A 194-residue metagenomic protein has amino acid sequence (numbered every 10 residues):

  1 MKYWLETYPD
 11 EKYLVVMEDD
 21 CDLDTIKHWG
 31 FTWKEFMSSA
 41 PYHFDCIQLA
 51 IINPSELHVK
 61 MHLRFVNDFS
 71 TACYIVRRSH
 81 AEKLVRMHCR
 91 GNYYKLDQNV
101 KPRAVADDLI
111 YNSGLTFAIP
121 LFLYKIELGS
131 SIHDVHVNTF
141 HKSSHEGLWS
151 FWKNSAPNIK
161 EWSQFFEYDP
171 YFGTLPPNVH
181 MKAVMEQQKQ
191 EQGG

Functional and structural regions predicted by a protein language model:
M1-M17, C21-G194: An acidic/histidine-cluster motif and surrounding catalytic segment that typifies divalent-metal-assisted enzyme active
